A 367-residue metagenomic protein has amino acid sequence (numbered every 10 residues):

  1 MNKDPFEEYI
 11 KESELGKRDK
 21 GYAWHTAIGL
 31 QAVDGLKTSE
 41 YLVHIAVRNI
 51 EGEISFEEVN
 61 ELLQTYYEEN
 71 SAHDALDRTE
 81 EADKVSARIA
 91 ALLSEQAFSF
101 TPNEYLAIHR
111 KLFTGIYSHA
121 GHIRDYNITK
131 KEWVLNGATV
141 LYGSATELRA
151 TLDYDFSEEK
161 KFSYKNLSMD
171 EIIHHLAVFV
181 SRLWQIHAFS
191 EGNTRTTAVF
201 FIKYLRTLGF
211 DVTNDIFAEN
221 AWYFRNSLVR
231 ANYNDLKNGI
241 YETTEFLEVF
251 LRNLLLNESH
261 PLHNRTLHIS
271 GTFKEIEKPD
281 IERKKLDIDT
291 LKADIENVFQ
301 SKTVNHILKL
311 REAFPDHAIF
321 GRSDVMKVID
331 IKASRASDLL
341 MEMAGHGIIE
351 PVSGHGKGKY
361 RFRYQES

Functional and structural regions predicted by a protein language model:
M1-S367: FIC/Doc superfamily catalytic core
